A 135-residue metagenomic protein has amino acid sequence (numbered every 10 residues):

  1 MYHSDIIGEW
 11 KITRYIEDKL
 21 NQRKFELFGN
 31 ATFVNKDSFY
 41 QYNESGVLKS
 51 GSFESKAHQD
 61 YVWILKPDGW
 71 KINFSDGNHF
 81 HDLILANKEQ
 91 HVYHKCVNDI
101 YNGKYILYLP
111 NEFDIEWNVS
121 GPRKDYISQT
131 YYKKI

Functional and structural regions predicted by a protein language model:
Y2-I135: Soluble ligand-binding/transfer domains with enclosed cavities or grooves
